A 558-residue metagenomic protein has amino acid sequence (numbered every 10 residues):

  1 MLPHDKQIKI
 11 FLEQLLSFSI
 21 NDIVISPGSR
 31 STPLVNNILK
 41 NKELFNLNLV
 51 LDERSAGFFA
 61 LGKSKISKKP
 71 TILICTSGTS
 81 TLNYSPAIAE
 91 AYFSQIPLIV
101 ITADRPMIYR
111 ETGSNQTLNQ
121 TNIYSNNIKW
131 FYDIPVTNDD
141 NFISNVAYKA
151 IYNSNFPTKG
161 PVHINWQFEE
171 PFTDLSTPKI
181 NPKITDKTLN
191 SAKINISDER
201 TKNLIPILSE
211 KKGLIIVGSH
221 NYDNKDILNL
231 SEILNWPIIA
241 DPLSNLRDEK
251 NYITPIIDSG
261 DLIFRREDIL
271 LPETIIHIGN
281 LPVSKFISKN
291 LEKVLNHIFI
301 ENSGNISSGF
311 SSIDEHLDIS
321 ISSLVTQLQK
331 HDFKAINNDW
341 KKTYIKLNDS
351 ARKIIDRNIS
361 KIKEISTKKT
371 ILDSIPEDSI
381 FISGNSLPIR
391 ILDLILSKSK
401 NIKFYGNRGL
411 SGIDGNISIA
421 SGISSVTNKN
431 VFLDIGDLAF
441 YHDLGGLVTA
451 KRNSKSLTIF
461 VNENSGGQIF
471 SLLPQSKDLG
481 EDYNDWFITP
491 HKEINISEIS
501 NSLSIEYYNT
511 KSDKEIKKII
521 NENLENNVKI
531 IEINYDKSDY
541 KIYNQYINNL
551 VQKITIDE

Functional and structural regions predicted by a protein language model:
M1-P3, N290-L387, K511-E558: Phosphate/pyrophosphate-binding active-site segments
P3-A89: N-terminal cofactor/phosphate-binding cores enriched in small/glycine residues, especially glycine-rich loops such as
I8-L12, L16-S19, S26-R30, L34-L39 (+1 more regions): Active-site diphosphate/adenylate-binding microenvironment
I10-I20, K63-K68, I151-T158, R200-G213 (+4 more regions): Glycine-rich phosphate/diphosphate-binding loops that line cofactor/substrate pockets in enzymes
D22, S67-C75, T81, A91-Q95 (+4 more regions): Structural signature of the thiamine diphosphate
I101, I108-S125, Y132, L396-E558: Thiamine diphosphate
T102-N145, A150, D241-I345, A450: Glycine-rich, acidic loop regions that bind phosphate or pyrophosphate groups
V217-I298, I306, S399-K429, Y441-L444 (+2 more regions): Glycine-rich, anion-gripping cofactor-binding loops and their flanking helix/strand elements in enzyme active sites
